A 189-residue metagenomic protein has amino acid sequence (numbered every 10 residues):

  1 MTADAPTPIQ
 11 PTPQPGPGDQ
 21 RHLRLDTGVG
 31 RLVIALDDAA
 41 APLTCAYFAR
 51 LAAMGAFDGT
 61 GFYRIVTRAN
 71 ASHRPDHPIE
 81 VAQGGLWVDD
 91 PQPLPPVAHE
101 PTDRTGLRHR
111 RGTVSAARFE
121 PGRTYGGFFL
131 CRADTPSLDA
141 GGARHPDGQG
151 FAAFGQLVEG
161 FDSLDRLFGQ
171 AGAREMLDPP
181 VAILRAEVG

Functional and structural regions predicted by a protein language model:
M1-G189: Cyclophilin-like peptidyl-prolyl cis-trans isomerases
